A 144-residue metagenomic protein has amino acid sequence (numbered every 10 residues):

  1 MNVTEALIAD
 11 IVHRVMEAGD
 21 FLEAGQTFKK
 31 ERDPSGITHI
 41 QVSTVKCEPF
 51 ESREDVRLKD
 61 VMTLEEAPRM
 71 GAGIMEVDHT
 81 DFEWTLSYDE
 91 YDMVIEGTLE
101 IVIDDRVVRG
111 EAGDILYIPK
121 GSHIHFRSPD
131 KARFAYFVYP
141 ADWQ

Functional and structural regions predicted by a protein language model:
M1-G25: N-terminal intrinsically disordered, low-complexity tails
M16-G71: A short, N-terminal "cap"/entry segment at the start of jelly-roll beta-barrel domains of the cupin/DSBH fold
V56-L86, K120, D142-W143: Conserved short histidine dyad/triad with adjacent acidic residue
E76-V77, T85-I101: Short, conserved beta-strand element in jelly-roll/cupin
D78, V102-R106, P129: Short strand-coil-strand connectors
D104-G121: Short acidic-glycine-tyrosine-enriched beta hairpin
K120-Q144: Ligand-binding loop in jelly-roll beta-barrel domains
